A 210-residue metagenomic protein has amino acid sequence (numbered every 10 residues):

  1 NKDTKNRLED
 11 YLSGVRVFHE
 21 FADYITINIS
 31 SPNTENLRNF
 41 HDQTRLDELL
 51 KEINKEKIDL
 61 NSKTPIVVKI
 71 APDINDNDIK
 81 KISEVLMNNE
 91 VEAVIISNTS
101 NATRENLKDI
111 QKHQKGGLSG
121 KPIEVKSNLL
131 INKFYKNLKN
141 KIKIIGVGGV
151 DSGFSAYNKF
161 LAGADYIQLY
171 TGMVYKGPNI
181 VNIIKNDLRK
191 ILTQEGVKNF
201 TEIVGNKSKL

Functional and structural regions predicted by a protein language model:
N1-L12, N39-R45, V67-N88: Active-site glycine- and acidic-residue-rich loops that bind and position anionic ligands or nucleotide-like cofactors
N1-T26, S31: Active-site beta->alpha loop and helix N-cap motifs at the rims of alpha/beta catalytic domains
Y24-T26, K63-V67, E92-I95, I142-I145 (+1 more regions): Structural preference for beta-strand elements that scaffold enzyme active sites
I29-S31, A93-A102, G149-V150, S155-I183: Glycine-rich phosphate-binding active-site loops on the catalytic face of alpha/beta enzymes
P32-R45, I79, V85-N140: Glycine/Thr-rich beta-alpha phosphate-binding loop at enzyme active sites
D59-P72, F134-G146: Short beta-strand/loop segments at the ligand-binding rim of alpha/beta enzyme cores
I74-N88, Y135-N140, V150-I167: Catalytic cores of alpha/beta
T103-G120, F160, M173-V197: C-terminal helical cap(s) of enzyme catalytic domains, especially alpha/beta-barrels
